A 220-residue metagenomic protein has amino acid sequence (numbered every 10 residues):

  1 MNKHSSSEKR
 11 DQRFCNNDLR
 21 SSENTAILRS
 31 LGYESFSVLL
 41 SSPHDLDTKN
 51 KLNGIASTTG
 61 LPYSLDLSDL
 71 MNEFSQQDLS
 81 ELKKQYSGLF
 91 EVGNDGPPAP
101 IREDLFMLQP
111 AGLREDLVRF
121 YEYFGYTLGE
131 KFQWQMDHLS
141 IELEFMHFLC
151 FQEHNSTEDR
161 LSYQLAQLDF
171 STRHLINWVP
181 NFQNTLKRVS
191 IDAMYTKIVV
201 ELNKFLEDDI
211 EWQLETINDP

Functional and structural regions predicted by a protein language model:
M1-P220: Surface/interface-facing alpha-helical segments and adjacent flexible terminal/loop regions used for partner/assembly
